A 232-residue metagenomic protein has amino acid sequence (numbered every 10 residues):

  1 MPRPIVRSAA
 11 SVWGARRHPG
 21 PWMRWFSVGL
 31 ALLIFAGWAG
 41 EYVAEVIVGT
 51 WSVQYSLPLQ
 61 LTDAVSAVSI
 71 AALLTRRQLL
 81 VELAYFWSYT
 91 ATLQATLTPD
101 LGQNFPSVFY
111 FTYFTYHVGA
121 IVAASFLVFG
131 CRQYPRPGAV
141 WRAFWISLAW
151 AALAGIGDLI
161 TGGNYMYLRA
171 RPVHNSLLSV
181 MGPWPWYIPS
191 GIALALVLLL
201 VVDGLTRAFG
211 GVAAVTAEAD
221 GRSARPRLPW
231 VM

Functional and structural regions predicted by a protein language model:
M1-P4, R142-W145, T161-L199: Membrane-interface transmembrane-helix boundary segments in multi-pass integral membrane proteins
M1-R3, G49-T62, E82-Y85: Structural signature of hydrophobic alpha-helical transmembrane segments
M1-W25: N-terminal topogenic module of multi-pass integral membrane proteins
P2-S11, D63-L74, Y116-F129, Y187-L205: Hydrophobic cores of alpha-helical transmembrane segments in multi-pass inner/ER membrane proteins, independent
P21-L32, L79-Y85: Membrane-interfacial loop-to-transmembrane alpha-helix junctions, especially the N-terminal start
L33-V43, S88-P99, S147-D158: Aromatic-anchored segments of alpha-helical transmembrane domains
V46-V53, T75-L79, P99-F111: Membrane-interface helix caps and helix-loop-helix hairpins in membrane proteins
L97-S147: A contiguous pocket-lining binding segment that forms or flanks enzyme active sites
